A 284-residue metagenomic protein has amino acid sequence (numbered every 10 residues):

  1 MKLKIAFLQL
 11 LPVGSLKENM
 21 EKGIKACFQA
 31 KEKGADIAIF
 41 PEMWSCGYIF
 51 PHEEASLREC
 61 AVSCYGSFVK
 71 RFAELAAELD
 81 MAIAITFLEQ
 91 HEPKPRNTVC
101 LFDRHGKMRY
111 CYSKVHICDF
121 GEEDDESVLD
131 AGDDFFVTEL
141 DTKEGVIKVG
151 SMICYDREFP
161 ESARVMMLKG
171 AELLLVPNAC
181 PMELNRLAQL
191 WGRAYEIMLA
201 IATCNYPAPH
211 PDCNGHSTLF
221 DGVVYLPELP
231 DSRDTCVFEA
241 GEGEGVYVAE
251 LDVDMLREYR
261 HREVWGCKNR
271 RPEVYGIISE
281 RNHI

Functional and structural regions predicted by a protein language model:
M1-A6: Extreme N-terminal starter segment of soluble prokaryotic enzymes
Q9-L16: Short polar catalytic/cofactor-binding loops
L16, K25-H105, R109-C111, C180-I197: Cys-nucleophile CN-hydrolase/nitrilase-fold catalytic domain and related Cys-dependent amidase chemistry that acts on
C64-A82, R157-Y247: CN hydrolase (nitrilase-like) catalytic-core segments centered on the catalytic cysteine and neighboring Lys/Glu
Q90-K169, N178, N185-G192, L199 (+2 more regions): Active-site catalytic loop in hydrolytic enzyme cores
K114-V128, G243-Y259: A short, polar/charged loop-to-alpha-helix boundary motif
V248-I284: A short C-terminal boundary segment appended to hydrolase-like catalytic domains
